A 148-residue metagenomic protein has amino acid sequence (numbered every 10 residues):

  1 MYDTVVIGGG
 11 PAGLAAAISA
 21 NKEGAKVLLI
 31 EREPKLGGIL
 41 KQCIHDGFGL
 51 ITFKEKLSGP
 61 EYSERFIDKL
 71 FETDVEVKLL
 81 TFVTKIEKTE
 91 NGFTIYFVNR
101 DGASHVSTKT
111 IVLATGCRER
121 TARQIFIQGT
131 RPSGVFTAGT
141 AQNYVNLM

Functional and structural regions predicted by a protein language model:
M1-V5, E64-K69, T73-M148: FAD-binding core/adjacent interface of flavoenzyme oxidoreductases
Y2-R65: Beta1-alpha1 glycine-rich phosphate/pyrophosphate-binding loop at the start of Rossmann-like nucleotide-binding domains
